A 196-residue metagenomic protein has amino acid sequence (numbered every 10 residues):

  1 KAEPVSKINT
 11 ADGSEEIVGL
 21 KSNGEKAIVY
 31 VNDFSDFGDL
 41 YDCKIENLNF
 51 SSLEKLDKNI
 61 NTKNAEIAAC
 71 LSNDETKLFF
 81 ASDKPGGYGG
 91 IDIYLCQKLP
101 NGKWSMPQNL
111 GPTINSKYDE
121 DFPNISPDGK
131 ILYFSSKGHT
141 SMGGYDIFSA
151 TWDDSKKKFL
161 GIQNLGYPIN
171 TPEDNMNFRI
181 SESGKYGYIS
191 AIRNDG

Functional and structural regions predicted by a protein language model:
K1-G196: Short, conserved micro-motifs composed of acidic
